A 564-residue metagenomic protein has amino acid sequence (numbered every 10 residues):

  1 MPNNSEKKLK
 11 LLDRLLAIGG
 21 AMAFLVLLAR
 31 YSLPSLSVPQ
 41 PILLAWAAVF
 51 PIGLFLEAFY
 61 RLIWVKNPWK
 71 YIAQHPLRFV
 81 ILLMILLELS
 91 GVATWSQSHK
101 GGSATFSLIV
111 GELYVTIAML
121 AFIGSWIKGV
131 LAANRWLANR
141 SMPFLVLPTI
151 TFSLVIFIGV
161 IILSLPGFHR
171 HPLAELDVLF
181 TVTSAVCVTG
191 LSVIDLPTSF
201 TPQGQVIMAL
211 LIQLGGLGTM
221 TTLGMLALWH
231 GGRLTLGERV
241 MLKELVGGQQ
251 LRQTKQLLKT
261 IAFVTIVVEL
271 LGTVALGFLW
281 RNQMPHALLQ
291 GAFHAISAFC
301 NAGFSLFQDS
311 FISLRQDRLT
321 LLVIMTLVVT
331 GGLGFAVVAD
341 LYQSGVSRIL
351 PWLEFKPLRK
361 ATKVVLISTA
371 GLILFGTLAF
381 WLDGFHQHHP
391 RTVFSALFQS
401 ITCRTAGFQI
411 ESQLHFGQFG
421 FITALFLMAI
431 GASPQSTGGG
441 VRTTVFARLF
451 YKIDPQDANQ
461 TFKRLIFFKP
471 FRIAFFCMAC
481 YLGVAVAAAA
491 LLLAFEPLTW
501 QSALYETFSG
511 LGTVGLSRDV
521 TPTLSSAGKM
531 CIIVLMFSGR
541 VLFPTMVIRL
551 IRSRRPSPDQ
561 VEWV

Functional and structural regions predicted by a protein language model:
M1-V564: Membrane-proximal intracellular helices of multi-pass ion channels
